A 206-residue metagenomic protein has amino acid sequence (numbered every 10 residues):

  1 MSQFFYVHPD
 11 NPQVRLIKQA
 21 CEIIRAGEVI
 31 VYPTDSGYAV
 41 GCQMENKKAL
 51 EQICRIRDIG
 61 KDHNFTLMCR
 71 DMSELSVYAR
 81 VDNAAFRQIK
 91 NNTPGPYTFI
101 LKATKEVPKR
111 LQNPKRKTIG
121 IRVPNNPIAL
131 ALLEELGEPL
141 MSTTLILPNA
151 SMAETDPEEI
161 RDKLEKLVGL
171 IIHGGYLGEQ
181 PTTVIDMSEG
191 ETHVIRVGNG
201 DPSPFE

Functional and structural regions predicted by a protein language model:
M1-E206: Active-site-adjacent structural elements in enzyme catalytic cores
